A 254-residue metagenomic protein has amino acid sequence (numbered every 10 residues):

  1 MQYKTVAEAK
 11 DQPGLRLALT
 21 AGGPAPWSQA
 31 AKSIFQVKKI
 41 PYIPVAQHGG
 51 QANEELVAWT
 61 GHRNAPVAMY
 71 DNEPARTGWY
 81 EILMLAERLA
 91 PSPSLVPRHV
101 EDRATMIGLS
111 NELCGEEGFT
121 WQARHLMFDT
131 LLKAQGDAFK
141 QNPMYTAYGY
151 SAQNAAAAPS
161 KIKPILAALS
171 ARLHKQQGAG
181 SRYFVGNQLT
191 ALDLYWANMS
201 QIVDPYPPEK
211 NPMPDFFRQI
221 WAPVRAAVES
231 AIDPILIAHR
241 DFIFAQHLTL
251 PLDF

Functional and structural regions predicted by a protein language model:
M1-K140, H247, P251: GST-like domain detector, emphasizing the conserved glutathione-binding G-site in the N-terminal thioredoxin-like
R16-G23, Y70-P74, R98, Y150-K161 (+2 more regions): Conserved aromatic-histidine-acidic binding/catalytic patches
L85, R172, F242-Q246: C-terminal alpha-helix
L89-E101, Q141-A152, A227-A238: Short secondary-structure transition/capping segments
E101, T105-G108, A157-P164, A168 (+1 more regions): A non-catalytic, amphipathic alpha-helix used as a structural packing/dimerization or gating element in enzyme scaffolds
G115-F216: GST-like fold's C-terminal all-alpha helical module
M199-L250: Short His-centered aromatic/hydrophobic patch
